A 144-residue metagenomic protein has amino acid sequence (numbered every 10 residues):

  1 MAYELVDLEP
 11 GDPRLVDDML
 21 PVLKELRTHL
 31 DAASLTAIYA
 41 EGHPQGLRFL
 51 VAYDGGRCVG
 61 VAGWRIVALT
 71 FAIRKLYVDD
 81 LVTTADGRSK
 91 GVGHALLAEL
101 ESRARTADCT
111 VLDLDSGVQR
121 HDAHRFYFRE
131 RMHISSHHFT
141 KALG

Functional and structural regions predicted by a protein language model:
M1-P13, D17: Conserved N-terminal entry element of GNAT/NAT acetyltransferase domains
T28-F49: Active-site rim helix/loop that mediates acceptor-substrate recognition in acyltransferases
R48, T110, H133: Short acidic/polar active-site loop segments enriched in Thr and Asp
V51, R57-I66: Conserved beta-strand in the GNAT
V67-V78, R88, I134-S135: A conserved beta-turn-beta hairpin within the catalytic core of GNAT-like acetyltransferases that forms part
T83, S89-S102, R129: Conserved acetyl-CoA-binding loop-helix of GNAT-fold acetyltransferases
H94, V118-H137, K141: Conserved active-site alpha-helix within GNAT-family acetyltransferase domains
A104-S116: Conserved GNAT acetyl-CoA-binding A-motif
